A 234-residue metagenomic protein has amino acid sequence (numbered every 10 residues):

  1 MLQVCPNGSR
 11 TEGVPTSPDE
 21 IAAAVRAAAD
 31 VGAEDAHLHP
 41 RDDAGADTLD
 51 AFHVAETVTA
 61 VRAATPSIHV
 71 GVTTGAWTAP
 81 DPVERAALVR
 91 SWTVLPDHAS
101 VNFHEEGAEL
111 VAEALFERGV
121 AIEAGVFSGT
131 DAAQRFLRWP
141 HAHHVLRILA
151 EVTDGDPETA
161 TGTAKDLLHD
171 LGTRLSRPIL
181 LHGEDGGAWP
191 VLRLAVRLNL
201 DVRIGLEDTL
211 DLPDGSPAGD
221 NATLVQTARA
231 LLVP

Functional and structural regions predicted by a protein language model:
L2, E20-A23, D47-A108: Active-site beta->alpha loop and helix N-cap motifs at the rims of alpha/beta catalytic domains
Q3-E20, T74-P82, S100-V101, E123-V126 (+1 more regions): Active-site mouth loops of central-metabolism enzymes
V4, A33-D43, H69-T74: Short beta-strand segments at enzyme active-site cores
T16-A27, P80-R90, E109, D131-F136 (+1 more regions): Short, acidic/polar
I21, A28, H39, A99 (+1 more regions): Conserved, mostly hydrophobic/aromatic
D30-D35, P96, N199-L200: A structural motif
E34-A60, D211-P213: Glycine-rich, proline-tolerant flexible connector loops at the mouths of alpha/beta enzymes
S100-E207, P213-L224: Catalytic alpha/beta core domains of metabolic enzymes, predominantly
